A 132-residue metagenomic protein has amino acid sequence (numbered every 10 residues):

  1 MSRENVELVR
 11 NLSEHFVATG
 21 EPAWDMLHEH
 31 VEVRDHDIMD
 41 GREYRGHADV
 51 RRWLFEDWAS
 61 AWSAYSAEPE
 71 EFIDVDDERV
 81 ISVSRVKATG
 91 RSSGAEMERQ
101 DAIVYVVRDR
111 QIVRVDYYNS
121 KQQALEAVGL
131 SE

Functional and structural regions predicted by a protein language model:
M1-H30, S60, S131: Short acidic-aromatic low-complexity motifs
P22-E78: A solvent-exposed, acidic/Ser-Thr-rich amphipathic alpha-helical stretch
V33, R79, M97-V104, A127 (+1 more regions): Intrinsically disordered, low-complexity linkers and terminal regions that flank or interleave Cys/His-based
Y44, S92-A95, Q123-G129: A short, polar/proline- and glycine-enriched secondary-structure boundary/capping micro-motif
V50, A67-I73, V86-K87, Q100-V106 (+1 more regions): Hydrophobic/aromatic beta-strand elements that line small-molecule binding cavities or substrate pockets in beta-rich
S60-S63, A88-E98: Short, cysteine-centered beta-strand-loop-beta hairpins and adjacent loop/turn segments enriched in charged/polar
D76-V86: A short hydrophobic beta-strand element
A102-E126: Short beta-strand edge/turn micro-motifs at domain boundaries
